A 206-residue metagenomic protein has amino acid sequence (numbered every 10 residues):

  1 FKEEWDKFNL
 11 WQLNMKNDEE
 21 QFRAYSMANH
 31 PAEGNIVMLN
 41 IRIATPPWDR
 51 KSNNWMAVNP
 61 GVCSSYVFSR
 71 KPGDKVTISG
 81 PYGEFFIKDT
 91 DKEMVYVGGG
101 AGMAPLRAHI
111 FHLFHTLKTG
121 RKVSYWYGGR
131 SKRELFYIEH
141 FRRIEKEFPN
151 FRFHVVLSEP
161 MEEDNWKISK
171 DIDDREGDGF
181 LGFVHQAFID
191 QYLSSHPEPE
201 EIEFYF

Functional and structural regions predicted by a protein language model:
F1-P72, G129-R130, V156-P160: Ferredoxin-reductase
P31, I87-T90, L117, H196-E198: Short, flexible hinge/linker loops that cap or flank conserved catalytic cores
C63, D74, R121-F206: Reductase modules of NAD(P)H-dependent flavoproteins
S79-D91: A short, basic/flexible loop-to-alpha-helix module at the beginning of a structural domain
D91-K92, H115-V123: Conserved S-adenosyl-L-methionine
E93-V97, E203: Conserved beta-strand elements of the Class I
V97-G98, G129: Small/polar loops that bind or transfer phosphate-bearing groups
M103-L117: Histidine-anchored nucleotide/phosphate-binding helix
